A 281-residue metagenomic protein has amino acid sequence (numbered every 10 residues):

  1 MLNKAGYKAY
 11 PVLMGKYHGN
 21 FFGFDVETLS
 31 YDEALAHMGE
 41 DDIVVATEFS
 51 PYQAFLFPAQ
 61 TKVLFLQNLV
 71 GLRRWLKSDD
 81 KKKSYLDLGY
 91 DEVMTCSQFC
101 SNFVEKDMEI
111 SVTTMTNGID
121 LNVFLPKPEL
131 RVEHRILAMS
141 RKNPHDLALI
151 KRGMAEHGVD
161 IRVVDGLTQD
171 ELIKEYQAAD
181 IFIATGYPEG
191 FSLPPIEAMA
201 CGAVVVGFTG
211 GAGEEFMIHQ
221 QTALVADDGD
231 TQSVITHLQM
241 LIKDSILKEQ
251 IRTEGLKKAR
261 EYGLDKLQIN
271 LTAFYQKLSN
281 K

Functional and structural regions predicted by a protein language model:
M1-I43, V104, I173, L193 (+4 more regions): N-terminal pre-catalytic "stem/leader" segment of glycosyltransferase-like enzymes
A5, F103-D170: Conserved catalytic-core segment of nucleotide-activated headgroup transferases in glycan assembly
K16-G89: Extended catalytic core of nucleotide-activated donor transferases of GT-like folds
I173, I196-A200, E214-E215: Short alpha-helical segment that forms part of, or immediately flanks, the ligand-binding pocket in carbohydrate-active
Y187: Aromatic "clamp/platform" in nucleotide-sugar-dependent glycosyltransferases that forms part of the donor/acceptor
V204-G207: Short hydrophobic beta-strand element within catalytic cores of glycosyltransferases and related nucleotide-activated
H219-Q220, L224-Q232, Q239-S245: Conserved acidic donor-binding segment of nucleotide-sugar-dependent glycosyltransferases
M240, L247-E261, N270-A273, K277: A short, well-ordered alpha-helix in the C-terminal region of glycosyltransferases
